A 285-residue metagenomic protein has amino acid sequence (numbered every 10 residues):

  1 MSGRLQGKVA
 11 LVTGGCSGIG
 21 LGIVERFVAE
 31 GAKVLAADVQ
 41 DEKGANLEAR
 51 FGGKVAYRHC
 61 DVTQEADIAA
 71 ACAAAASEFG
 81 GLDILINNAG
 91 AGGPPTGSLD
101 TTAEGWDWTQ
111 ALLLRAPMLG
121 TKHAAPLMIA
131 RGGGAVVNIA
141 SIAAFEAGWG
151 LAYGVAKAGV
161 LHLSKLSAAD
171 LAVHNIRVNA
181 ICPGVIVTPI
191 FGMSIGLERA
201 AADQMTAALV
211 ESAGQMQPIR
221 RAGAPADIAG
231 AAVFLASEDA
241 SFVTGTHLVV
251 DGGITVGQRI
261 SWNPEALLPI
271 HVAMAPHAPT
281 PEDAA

Functional and structural regions predicted by a protein language model:
S2, P95, V233, T244-A285: Short C-terminal tail/terminal secondary-structure segment of NAD(P)H-dependent dehydrogenase/reductase domains
V9, C16-S17: Conserved glycine-rich cofactor-binding loop
A69, G92-D107, A130, W149-A152 (+4 more regions): Conserved mid-core segment of classical short-chain dehydrogenase/reductases
L99-M118, G133, V137, V160 (+1 more regions): Catalytic Tyr-X3-Lys loop
T121, A156, S164: Active-site helix of classical SDR
P126, A169-V173, S241: Alpha-helical segment proximal to the catalytic Tyr-Lys
S141: Residue(s) in the substrate-gating loop at a strand-loop-helix junction that position the organic substrate next
A180, D203-D239, V243, V250-G252 (+1 more regions): C-terminal helical subdomain
